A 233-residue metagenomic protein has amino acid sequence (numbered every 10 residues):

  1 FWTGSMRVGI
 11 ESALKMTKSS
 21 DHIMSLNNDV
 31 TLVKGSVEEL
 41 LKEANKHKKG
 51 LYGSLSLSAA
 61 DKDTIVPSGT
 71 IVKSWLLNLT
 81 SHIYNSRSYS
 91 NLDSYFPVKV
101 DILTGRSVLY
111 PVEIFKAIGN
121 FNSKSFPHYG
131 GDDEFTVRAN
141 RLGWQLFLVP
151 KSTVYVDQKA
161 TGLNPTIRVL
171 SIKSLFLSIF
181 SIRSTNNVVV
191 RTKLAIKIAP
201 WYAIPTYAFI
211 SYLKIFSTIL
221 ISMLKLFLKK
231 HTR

Functional and structural regions predicted by a protein language model:
F1-M16: Glycine-rich, basic loop-to-helix element that forms the pyrophosphate-binding segment of sugar-nucleotide handling
S5-M6, G35-V37, G131: Acidic donor-diphosphate engagement hotspot in glycosyltransferases and nucleotidyltransferases that stabilizes
S19-T31: Short beta-strand-to-loop acidic/aromatic patch adjacent to the donor-nucleotide binding site
T31-L76: Conserved donor NDP-sugar-binding/catalytic core segment of glycosyltransferases
Y89-Y110, S178-I179: A recurrent flexible, glycine/aromatic-enriched loop bordering the glycosyltransferase active site that acts as
I102, S107-G119, S125-S152: A short, conserved alpha-helix in the catalytic core of glycosyltransferases
L142-S174: Active-site donor/metal-binding and catalytic loop motifs of nucleotide-sugar-dependent glycosylation enzymes
R168-R233: Non-catalytic, C-terminal membrane-associated alpha-helical segments of glycosyltransferases
